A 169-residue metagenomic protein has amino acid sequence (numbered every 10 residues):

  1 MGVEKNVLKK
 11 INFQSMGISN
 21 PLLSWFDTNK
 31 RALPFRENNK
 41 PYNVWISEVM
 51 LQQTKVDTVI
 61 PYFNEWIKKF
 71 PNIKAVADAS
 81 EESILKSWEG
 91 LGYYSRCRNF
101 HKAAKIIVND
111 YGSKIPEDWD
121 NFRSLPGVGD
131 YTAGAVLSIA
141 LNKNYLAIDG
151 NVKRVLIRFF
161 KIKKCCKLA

Functional and structural regions predicted by a protein language model:
V3-Q14, N20-P21, D27-A32, R36-A169: Catalytic cores of DNA base-excision repair glycosylases
